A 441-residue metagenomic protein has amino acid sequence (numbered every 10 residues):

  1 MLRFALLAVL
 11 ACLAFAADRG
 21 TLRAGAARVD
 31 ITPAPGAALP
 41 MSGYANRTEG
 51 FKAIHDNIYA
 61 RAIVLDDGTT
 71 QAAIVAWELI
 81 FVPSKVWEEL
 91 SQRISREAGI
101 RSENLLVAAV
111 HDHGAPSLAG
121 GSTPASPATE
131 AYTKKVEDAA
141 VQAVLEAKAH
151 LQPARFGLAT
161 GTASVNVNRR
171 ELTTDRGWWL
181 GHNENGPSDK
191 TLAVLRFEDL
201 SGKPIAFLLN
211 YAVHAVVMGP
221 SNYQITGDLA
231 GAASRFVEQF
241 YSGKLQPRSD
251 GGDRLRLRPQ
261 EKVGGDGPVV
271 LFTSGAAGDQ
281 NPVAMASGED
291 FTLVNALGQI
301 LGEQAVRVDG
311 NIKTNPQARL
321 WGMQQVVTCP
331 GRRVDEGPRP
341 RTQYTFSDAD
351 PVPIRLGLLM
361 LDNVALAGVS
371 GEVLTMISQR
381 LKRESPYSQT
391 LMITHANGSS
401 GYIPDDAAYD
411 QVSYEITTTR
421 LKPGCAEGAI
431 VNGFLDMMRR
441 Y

Functional and structural regions predicted by a protein language model:
M1-L7: Sec-dependent signal peptide recognition, specifically the positively charged N-region followed immediately by
A8-A16: Hydrophobic h-region of N-terminal signal peptides that target proteins for export in Gram-negative bacteria
A17-A108, A115-V269, T273-A277, M285-Q299 (+2 more regions): Conserved beta-alpha junction segments in alpha/beta enzyme cores
G302: Charged, flexible cofactor/metal-binding loops and thiol motifs
